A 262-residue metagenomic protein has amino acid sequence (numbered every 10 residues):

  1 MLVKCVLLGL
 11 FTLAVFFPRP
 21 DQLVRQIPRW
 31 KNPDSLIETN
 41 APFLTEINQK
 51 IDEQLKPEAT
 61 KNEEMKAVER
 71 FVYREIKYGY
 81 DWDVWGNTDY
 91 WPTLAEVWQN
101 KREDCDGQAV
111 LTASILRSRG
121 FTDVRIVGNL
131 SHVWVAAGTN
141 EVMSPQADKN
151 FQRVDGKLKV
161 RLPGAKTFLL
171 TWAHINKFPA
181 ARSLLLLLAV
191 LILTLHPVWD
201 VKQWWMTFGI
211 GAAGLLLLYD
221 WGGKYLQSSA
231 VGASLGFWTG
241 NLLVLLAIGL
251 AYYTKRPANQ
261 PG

Functional and structural regions predicted by a protein language model:
M1-G9: N-terminal Sec-pathway targeting helices
C5, A67, T207-G211: Alpha-helical transmembrane segments of integral membrane proteins
T12-E103, A136-K157, L169-K177: Secondary-structure boundary elements
I51, L55, G107-A109, G262: Low-complexity, compositionally biased segments
V68, W98-G128, V135: Cysteine-centered nucleophilic/redox motifs
L130-G236, T254-P261: His-Asp-centered catalytic microenvironments across diverse enzyme cores, prominently the transglutaminase-like
F237-L246: Small-residue-rich transmembrane alpha-helices that serve as helix-helix interface/gating elements in multipass
G249-L250: C-terminal domain-boundary segment and adjacent tail
